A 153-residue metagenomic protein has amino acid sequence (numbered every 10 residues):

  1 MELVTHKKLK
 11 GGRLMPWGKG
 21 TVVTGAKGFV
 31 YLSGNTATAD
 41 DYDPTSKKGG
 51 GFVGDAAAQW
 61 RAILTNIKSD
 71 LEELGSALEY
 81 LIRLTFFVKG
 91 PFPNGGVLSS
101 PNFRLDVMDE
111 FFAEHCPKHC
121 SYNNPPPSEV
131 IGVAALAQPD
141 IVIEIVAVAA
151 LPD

Functional and structural regions predicted by a protein language model:
M1-R83, V88-D153: N-terminal presequence-like segments and the immediate start of the first folded domain
